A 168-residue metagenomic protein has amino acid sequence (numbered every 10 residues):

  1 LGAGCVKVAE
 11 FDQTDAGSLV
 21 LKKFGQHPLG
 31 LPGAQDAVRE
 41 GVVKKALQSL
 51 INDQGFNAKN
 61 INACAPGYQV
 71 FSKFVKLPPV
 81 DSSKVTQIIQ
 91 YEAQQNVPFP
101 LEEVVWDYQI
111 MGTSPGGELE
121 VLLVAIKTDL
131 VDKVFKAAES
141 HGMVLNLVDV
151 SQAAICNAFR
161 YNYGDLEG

Functional and structural regions predicted by a protein language model:
L1-P28, N60-C64, R160-G168: Gly/Thr-rich phosphate-binding beta-strand-loop-beta motif of the actin/hexokinase/Hsp70
G2, E40-G41, T128: Electropositive phosphate-/nucleotide-binding environments in soluble metabolic enzymes
V6, G41, K45-S49, K59 (+4 more regions): N-terminal, well-ordered alpha-helical segments
Q13-G17, G33-V42, T113-E118, N162-G168: Short, glycine- and charge-enriched coil/turn segments that flank and shape catalytic ligand pockets
T14, H27-P32, D107, S151-A154: Short, solvent-exposed coil/turn elements at secondary-structure transition points
G17, G55, V97-F99: Arginine/glycine-rich "motif VI" loop of SF2 helicases in the C-terminal RecA-like domain
K23-D53: N-terminal phosphate-binding loop and adjacent alpha-helix
C64-Y163: Active-site neighborhood for divalent-cation/phosphate handling
